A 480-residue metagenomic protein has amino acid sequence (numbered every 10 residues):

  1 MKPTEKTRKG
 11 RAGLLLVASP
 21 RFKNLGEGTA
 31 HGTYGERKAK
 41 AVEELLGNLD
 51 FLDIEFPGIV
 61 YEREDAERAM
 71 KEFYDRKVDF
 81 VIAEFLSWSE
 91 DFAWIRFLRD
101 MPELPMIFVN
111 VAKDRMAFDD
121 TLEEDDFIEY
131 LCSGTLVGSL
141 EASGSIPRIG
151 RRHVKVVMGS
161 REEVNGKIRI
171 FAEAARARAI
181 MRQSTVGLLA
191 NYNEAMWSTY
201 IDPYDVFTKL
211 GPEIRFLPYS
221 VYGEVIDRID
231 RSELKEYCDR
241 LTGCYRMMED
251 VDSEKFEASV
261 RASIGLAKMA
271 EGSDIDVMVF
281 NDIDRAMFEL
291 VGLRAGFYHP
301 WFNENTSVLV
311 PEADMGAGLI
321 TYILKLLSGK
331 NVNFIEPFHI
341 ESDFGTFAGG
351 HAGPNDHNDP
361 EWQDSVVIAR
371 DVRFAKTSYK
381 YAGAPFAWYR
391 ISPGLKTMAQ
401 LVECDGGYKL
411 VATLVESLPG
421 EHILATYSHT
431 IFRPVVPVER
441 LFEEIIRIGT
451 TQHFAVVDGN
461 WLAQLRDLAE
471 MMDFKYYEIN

Functional and structural regions predicted by a protein language model:
K2-Y34, Q183-Y192: Short beta-strand segments enriched in small/hydrophobic residues
G10-A12, I54, D114-C238, C244-M248: Cap/lid and interdomain-hinge subdomains that line or gate substrate/regulatory clefts in soluble alpha/beta enzymes
P20-A39, E129-L136, E194-T199: Glycine- and acidic-residue-enriched helix-capping/strand-helix junction motifs
V78-S87, I107-V109, I275-N281: Periplasmic-binding protein-like
S87, R96-E123, E129-G138, H299-A313: Short, acidic/small-residue loops that bind anionic groups at enzyme active sites
C238-L327: Long, internal scaffold/assembly segments composed of regular secondary structure
F302-I423: C-terminal catalytic subdomain
K376-N480: Extended hydrophobic packing segments that form well-structured cores
